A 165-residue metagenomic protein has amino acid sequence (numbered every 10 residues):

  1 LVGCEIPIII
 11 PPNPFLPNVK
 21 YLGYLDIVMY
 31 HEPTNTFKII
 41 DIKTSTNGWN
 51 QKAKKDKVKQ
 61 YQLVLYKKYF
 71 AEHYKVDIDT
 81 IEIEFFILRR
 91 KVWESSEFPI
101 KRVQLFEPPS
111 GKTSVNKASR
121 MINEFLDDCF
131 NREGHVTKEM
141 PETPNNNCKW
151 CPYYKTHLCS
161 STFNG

Functional and structural regions predicted by a protein language model:
L1-W49, K75-E82, W93: Catalytic cores of nuclease domains that cleave nucleic-acid phosphodiester backbones
P14-F15, A53, K138: A general structural-boundary detector
W49-Q51, F163: Short glycine-/acidic-enriched loop or helix-start segments at secondary-structure transitions that form or flank
Q51-Y61: Short alpha-helix boundary/capping segments
D56, K68-G165: Metal-dependent nuclease catalytic regions and adjoining charged, substrate-binding loops involved in nucleic-acid end
Y61-Y69: Short amphipathic alpha-helical face segments that pack within enzyme cores and frequently flank/anchor catalytic
